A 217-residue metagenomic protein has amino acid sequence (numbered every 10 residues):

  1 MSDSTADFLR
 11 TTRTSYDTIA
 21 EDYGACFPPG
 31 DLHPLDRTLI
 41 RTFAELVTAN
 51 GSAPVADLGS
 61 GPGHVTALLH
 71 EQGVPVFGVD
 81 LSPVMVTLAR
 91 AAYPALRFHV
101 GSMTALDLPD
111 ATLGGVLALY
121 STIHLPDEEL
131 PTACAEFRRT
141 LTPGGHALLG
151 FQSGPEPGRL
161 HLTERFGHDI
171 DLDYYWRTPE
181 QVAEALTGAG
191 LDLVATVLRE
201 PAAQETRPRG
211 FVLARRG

Functional and structural regions predicted by a protein language model:
M1-N50, P155: Conserved class I S-adenosyl-L-methionine
P54-L58, P62-A105: Class I SAM-dependent methyltransferase SAM/SAH-binding core
T104-V116: A short acidic, Gly/Pro-enriched loop at the edge of an enzyme's catalytic core that lines a small-molecule cofactor
G114-E129: A short SAM/SAH-binding and catalytic strip from SAM-dependent methyltransferases
P131-P143: A short glycine-rich, Lys/Arg-flanked "PGG" loop and its adjoining helix->strand segment in the class I
L148-D173: Conserved class I S-adenosyl-L-methionine
Y174-A189: Short alpha-helix
E200-G217: Core SAM-dependent methyltransferase catalytic element
